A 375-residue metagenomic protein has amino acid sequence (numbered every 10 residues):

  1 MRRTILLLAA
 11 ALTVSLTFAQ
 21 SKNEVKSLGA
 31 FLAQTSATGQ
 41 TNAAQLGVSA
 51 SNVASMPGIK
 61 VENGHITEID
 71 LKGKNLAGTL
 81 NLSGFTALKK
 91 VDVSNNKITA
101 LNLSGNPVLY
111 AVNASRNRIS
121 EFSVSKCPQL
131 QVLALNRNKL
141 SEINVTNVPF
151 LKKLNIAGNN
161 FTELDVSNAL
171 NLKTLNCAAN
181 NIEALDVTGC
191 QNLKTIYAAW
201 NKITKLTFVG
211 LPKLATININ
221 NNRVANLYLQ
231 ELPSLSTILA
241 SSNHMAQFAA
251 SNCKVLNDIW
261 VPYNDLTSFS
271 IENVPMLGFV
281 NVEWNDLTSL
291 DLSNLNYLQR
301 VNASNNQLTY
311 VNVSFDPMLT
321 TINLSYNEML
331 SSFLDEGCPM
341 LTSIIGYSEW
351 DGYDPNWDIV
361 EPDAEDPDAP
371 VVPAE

Functional and structural regions predicted by a protein language model:
R2-N81, T86-K90, P107, G337-E375: N-terminal capping/linker segments that flank leucine-rich repeat
N63, G84-L88, N106-L109, K126-L130 (+12 more regions): Leucine-rich repeat
T67-L71, V91-V93, Y110-A114, Q131-L135 (+12 more regions): Conserved hydrophobic beta-strand positions in leucine-rich repeat
T79-L80, L101, F122, I143 (+11 more regions): Canonical leucine-rich repeat
K90-I119, S125-C127, V132-R137: Right-handed parallel beta-helix
I98-T99, P107, I119-S120, S141 (+15 more regions): Threonine-centered tandem repeat motifs in low-complexity domains
N281-C338: Ankyrin-repeat and related helical/solenoid repeat scaffolds used for protein-protein interactions
